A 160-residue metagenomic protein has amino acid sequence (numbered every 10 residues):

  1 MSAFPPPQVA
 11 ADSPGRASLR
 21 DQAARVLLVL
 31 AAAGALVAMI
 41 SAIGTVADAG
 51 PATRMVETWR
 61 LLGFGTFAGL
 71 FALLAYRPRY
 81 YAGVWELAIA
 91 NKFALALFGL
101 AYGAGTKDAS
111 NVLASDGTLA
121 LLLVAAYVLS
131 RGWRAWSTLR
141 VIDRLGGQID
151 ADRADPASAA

Functional and structural regions predicted by a protein language model:
M1-R20: Short, Lys/Arg-rich, polar N-terminal cytosolic tail immediately upstream of the first transmembrane signal-anchor
G15-M55: Membrane-helix boundary elements
R25, Y80-L87: Membrane-interfacial loop-to-transmembrane alpha-helix junctions, especially the N-terminal start
A32-I40, R54-Y76, L87-A94: Core segments of alpha-helical transmembrane spans in multipass integral membrane proteins
L36-A49, A72-A75, A96-G103, V124-R134: Transmembrane helix-loop junctions and nearby membrane-interface residues
L87, A96-L113: Membrane-helix boundary connector in multi-pass membrane proteins
L119-Q148: Membrane-water interface at the C-terminal end of transmembrane alpha helices
G146-A160: Cytosolic juxtamembrane regulatory segments of multi-pass membrane proteins
